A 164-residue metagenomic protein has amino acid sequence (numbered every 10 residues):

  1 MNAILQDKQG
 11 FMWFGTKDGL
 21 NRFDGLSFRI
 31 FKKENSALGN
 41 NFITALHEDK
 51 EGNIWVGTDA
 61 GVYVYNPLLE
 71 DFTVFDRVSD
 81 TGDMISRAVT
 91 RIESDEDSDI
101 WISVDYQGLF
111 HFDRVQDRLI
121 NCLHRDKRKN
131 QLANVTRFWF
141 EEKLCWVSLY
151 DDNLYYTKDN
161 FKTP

Functional and structural regions predicted by a protein language model:
M1-P164: Carboxylate-rich, polar loop motifs that coordinate divalent cations or form catalytic acidic clusters
